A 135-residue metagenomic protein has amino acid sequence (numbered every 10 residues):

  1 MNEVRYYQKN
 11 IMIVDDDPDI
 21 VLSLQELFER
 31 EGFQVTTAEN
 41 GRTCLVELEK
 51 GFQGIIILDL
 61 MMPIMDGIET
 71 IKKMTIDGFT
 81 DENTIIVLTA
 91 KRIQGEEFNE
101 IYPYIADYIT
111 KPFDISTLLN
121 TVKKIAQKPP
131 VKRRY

Functional and structural regions predicted by a protein language model:
M1-M12, S116-Y135: Non-catalytic signal-transmission and effector/linker regions of two-component phosphorelay proteins
L22-R30: Charged docking surfaces used in two-component/phosphorelay signaling
T37-V46, G67: Helix N-cap/capping motif at the beta->alpha junctions
V46, I68-D81: Short amphipathic alpha-helix used as the core "switch/output" element in two-component signaling
F52-I57: Active-site beta3 strand of CheY-like receiver
M62: Receiver (REC) domain active-site loop signature in two-component systems and cognate sites in sensor histidine kinases
E69, D81, R92-I109, S116 (+2 more regions): Alpha4 helix (beta4-alpha4-beta5 surface) of REC/receiver domains from two-component response regulators
L88-T89: Hydrophobic/aromatic residues positioned on beta-strands within the core alpha/beta folds
